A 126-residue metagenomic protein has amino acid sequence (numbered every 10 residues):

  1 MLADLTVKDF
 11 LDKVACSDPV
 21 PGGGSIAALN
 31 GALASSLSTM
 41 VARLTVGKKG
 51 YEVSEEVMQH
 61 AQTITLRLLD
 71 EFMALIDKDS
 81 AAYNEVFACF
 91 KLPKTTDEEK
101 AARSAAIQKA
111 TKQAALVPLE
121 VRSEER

Functional and structural regions predicted by a protein language model:
L2-V20: Short, hydrophobic/aliphatic alpha-helical segments
C16-T39: Conserved phosphate/anionic-ligand binding catalytic regions in large, soluble enzymes, centered on
L29-L33, A61, L68-L75, A110 (+1 more regions): Amphipathic alpha-helix face/heptad-repeat signature
M40-E52: Transmembrane signal-anchor/signal-peptide helices with a preference for the extracytoplasmic
K49-K91: A structural-propensity feature for long, helix-poor, extended segments
T95-K112, L116: C-terminal binding/interaction regions
E125-R126: Conserved small/polar residues in nucleotide/adenosyl-binding loops
